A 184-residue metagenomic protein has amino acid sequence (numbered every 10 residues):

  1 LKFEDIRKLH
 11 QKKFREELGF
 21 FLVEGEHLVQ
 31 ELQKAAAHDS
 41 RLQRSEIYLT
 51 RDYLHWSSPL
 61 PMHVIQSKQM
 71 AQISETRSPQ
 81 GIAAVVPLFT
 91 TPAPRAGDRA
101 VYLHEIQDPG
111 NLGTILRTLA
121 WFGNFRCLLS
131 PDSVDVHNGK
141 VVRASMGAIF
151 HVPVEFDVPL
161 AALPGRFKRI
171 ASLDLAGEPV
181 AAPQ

Functional and structural regions predicted by a protein language model:
L1-R77, R166: N-terminal positively charged helical leader segments and presequences
F14, A93, A181-P183: A short acidic-Thr-Gly-centered motif at the start of a beta-strand
H27-L28, Y53, D108, A176-E178: Short beta->alpha connector loops
K34, R41, V85, T90-G177: RNA substrate-binding interface of SAM-dependent RNA methyltransferases
D52-S58, V136-H137, E178-V180: Short, charged/polar "capping" segments at the starts of alpha-helices and the immediately preceding loops
S58-K68, D98, K168-A171, P179-Q184: Active-site regions of enzymes building and remodeling cell-envelope glycoconjugates
E75-V85: Ordered, amphipathic secondary-structure segments that act as subunit-interaction surfaces in large macromolecular
G81-A83, S145, Q184: Short basic, glycine-rich beta-strand/loop surfaces that mediate nucleic-acid
